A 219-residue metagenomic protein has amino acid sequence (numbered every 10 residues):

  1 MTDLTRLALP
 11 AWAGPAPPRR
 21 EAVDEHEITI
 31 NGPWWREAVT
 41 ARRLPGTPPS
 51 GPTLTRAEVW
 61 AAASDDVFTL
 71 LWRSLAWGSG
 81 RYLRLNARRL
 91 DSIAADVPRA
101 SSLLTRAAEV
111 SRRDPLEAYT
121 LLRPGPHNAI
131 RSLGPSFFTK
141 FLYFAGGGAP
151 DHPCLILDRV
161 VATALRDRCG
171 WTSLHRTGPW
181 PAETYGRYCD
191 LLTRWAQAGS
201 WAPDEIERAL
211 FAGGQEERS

Functional and structural regions predicted by a protein language model:
M1-A41, S136-T139, G146-S219: C-terminal accessory module of base-excision DNA glycosylases/AP lyases that mediates lesion recognition and DNA
M1-R88: Structure-specific DNA junction-binding interface
T47-T53, P115-Y119, G186-Y188: Short acidic alpha-helix initiation/capping motifs at coil-to-helix transition points, especially at protein N-termini
A57-D65, R123-N128, G147, D151 (+2 more regions): Short, charged/polar micro-motifs that form catalytic or ligand-binding hotspots
A63, G78-I130: Helix-hairpin-helix/helix-loop-helix acidic hairpins
R73, W77, R106, V110 (+3 more regions): Residues that form generic nucleotide/phosphate-binding pockets
G78-N86, A145-A149, R168: Amphipathic alpha-helical interaction segments
R123-Y143: Helix-hairpin-helix
